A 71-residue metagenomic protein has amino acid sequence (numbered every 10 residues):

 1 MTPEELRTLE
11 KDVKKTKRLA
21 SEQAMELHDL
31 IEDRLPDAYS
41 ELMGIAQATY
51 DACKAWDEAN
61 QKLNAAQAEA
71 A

Functional and structural regions predicted by a protein language model:
M1, A66-A71: Short intrinsically disordered terminal tails
M1-I31: N-terminal acidic leader/helix
D29-A68: Short, charge-rich amphipathic interface segments used for partner binding and complex assembly
